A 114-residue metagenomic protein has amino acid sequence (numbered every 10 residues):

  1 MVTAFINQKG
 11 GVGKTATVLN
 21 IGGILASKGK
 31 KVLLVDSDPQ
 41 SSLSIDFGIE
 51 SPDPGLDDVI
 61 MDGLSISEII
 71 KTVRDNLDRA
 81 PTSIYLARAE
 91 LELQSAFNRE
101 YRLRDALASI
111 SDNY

Functional and structural regions predicted by a protein language model:
M1-Y114: P-loop NTP-binding core
